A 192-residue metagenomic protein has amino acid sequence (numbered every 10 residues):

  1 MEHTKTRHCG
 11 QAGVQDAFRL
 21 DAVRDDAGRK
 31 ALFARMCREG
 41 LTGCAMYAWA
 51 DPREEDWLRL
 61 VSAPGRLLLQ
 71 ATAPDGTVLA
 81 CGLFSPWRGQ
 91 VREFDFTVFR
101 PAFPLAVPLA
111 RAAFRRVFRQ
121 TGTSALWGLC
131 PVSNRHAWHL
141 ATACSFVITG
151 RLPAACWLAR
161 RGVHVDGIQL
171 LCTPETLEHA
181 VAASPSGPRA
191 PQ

Functional and structural regions predicted by a protein language model:
M1-G28, T176-Q192: Conserved N-terminal entry element of GNAT/NAT acetyltransferase domains
A27-A50: Helix-loop element at the rim of GNAT/NAT acetyltransferase active sites that forms part of the acceptor-substrate
M46-R66: Active-site rim helix/loop that mediates acceptor-substrate recognition in acyltransferases
L58-G65, A80-Q90: A conserved beta-strand-loop-helix scaffold within acyl/acetyltransferase catalytic domains
G89-P101, L129-P131: Conserved acetyl-CoA binding element of GNAT-fold acetyltransferases
F103-F118: Conserved acetyl-CoA-binding loop-helix of GNAT-fold acetyltransferases
W127-T142, A155: Conserved beta-strand-loop-alpha-helix junction that forms the acyl-donor binding cleft
L129, V147-G162: Conserved catalytic-core motifs of GNAT/GCN5-like acyltransferases
